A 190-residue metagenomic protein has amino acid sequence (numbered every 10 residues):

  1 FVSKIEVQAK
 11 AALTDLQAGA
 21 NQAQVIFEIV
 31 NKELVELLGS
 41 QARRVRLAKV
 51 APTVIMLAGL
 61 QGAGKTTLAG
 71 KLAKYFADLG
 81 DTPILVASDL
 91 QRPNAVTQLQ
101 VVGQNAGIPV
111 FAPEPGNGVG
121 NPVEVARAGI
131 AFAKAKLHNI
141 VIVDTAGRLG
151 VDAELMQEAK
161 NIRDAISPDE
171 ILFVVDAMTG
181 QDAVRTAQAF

Functional and structural regions predicted by a protein language model:
F1-T145: Primarily NTPase-proximal linker/entry elements flanking Walker-type ATP/GTP-binding cores
N121-A135, R148-F190: Conserved catalytic-core segment of NTP-binding enzymes
